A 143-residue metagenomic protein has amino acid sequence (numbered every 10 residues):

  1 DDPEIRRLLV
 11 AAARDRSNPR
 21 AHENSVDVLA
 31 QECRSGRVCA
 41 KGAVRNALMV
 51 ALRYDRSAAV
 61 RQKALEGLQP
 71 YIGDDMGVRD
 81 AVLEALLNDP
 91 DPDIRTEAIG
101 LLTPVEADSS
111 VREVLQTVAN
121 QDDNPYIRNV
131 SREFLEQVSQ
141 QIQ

Functional and structural regions predicted by a protein language model:
D1-R7, S25, A64: PEST-like low-complexity intrinsically disordered regions enriched in Ser/Thr/Pro and acidic residues
D2-A13, G36-L52, D74-L86, D108-A119 (+1 more regions): Amphipathic alpha-helical scaffolding segments comprising HEAT/armadillo-like alpha-solenoid repeats
N18-R20, G42, Y54-A59, M76 (+3 more regions): Alpha-helix N-cap/helix-start positions at coil->helix boundaries
R20-L29: HEAT-repeat alpha-solenoid elements in large eukaryotic scaffold proteins
S25, A64, E97-A98, S131: Conserved hydrophobic register position within alpha-solenoid helical repeats
L29-E32, G36, G67-Y71, L102 (+1 more regions): Hydrophobic core/packing positions within alpha-helical solenoid repeats
R37-A40, R56-R61, Y71: Mid-length scaffold segments of soluble, non-membrane domains
Q116-Q143: Eukaryotic acidic, Ser/Thr-rich intrinsically disordered low-complexity regions
